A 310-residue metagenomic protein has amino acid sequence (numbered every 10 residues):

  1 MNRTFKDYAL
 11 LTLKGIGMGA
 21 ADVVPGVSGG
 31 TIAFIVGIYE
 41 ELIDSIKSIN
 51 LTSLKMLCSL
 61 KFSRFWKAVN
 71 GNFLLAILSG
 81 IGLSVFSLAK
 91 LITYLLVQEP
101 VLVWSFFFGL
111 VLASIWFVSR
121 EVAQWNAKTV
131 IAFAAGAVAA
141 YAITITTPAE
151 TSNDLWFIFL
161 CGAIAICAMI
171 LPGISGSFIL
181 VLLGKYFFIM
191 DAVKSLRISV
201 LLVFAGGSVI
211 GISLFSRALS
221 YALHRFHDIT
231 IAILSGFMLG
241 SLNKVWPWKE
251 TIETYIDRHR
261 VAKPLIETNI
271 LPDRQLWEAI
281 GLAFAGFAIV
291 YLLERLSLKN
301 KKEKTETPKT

Functional and structural regions predicted by a protein language model:
N2-D22, S28-T310: Multi-pass membrane proteins that catalyze or facilitate reactions on polyprenyl-/lipid-phosphate substrates and their
